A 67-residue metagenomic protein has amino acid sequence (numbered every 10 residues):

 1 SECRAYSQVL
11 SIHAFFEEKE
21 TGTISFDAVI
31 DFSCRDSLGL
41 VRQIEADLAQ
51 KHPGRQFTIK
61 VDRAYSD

Functional and structural regions predicted by a protein language model:
S1-D67: Peripheral (non-transmembrane) domains and long loops of multi-pass membrane proteins
